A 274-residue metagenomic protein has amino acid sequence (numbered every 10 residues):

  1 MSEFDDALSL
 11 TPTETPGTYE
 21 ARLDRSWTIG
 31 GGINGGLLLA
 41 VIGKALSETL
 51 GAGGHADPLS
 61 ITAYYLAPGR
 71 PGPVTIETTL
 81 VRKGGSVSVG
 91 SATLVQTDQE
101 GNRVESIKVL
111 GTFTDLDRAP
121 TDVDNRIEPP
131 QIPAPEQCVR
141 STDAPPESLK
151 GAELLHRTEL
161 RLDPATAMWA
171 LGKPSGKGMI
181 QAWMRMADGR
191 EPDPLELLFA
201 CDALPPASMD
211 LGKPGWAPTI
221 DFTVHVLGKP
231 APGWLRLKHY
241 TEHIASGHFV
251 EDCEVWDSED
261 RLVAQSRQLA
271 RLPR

Functional and structural regions predicted by a protein language model:
M1-R274: Terminal targeting signals and extreme-terminal segments of soluble enzymes
